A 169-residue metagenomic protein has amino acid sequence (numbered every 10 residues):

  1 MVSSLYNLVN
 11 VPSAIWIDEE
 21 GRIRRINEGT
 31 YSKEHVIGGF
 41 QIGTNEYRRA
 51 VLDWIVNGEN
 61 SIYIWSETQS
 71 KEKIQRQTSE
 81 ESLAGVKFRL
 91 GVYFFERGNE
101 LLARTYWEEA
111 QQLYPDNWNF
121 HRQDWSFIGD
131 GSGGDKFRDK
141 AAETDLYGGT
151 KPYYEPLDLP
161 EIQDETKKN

Functional and structural regions predicted by a protein language model:
M1-V11, I15-I17: Short, internal strand/loop/helix patches that form the active-site neighborhood or redox-interaction surface
I17-N99: Thiol-/selenol-based redox modules, centered on thioredoxin-like and closely related oxidoreductase domains
E81, L113-P115: Short coil turns that delineate tetratricopeptide repeat
A84, W118-N119: Helix-start (N-cap) detector for alpha-helical repeat units in TPR-like alpha-solenoids, especially tetratricopeptide
F88, H121-D124: Alpha-solenoid helical repeat scaffolds
F127-N169: Alpha-helical linker/edge segments of TPR/alpha-solenoid repeat scaffolds and analogous pre-/post-domain helices
